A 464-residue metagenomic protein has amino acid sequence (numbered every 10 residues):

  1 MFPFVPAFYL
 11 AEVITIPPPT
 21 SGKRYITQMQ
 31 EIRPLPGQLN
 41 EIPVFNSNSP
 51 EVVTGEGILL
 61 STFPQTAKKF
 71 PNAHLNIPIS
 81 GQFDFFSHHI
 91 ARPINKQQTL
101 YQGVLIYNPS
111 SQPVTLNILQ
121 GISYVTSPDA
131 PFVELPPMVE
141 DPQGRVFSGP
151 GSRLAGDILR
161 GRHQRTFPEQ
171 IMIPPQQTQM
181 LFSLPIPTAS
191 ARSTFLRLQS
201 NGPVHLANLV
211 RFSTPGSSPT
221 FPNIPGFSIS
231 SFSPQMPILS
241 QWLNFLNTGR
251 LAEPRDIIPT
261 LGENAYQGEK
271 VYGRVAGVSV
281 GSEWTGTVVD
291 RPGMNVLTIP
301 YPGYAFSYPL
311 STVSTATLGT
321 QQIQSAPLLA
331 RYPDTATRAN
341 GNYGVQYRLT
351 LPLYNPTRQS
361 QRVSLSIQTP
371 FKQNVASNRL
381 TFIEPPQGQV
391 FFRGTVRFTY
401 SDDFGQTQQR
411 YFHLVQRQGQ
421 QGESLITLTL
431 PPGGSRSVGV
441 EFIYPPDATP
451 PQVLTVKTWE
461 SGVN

Functional and structural regions predicted by a protein language model:
M1-E12: Gram-negative bacterial Sec-dependent N-terminal signal peptides
L10-A11, P17-T20, T27: Ser/Thr-rich, Proline-interspersed low-complexity disordered segments
I14-P19, T62-N117, Y124, P131-F132 (+5 more regions): Long compositionally biased, domain-poor regions of proteins
S21-S80: N-terminal, Lys/Arg-enriched amphipathic/low-complexity engagement segments that precede the first folded domain
V125-S127, E134-A189: Intrinsically disordered, low-complexity linker/loop segments enriched in Gly/Pro and charged/polar residues
N201-L261, P450-N464: Exposed low-complexity, polar/acidic, P/S/T/G-rich flexible segments that act as propeptides, protease-susceptible
Q267-G281: Long amphipathic alpha-helical segments that form oligomerization/scaffold cores
